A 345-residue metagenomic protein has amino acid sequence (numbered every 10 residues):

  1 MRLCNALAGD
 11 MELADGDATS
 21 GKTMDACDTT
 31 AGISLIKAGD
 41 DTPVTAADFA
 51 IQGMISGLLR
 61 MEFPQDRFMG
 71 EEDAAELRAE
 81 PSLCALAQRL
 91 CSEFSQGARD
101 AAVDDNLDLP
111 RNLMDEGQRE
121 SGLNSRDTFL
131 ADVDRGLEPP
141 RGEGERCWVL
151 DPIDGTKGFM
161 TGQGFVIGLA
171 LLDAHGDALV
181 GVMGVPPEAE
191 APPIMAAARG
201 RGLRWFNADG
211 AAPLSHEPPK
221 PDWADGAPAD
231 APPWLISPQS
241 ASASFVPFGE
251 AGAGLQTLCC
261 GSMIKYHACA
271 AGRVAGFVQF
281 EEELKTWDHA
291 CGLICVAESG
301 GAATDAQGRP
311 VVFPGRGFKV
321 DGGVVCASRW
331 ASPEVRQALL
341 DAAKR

Functional and structural regions predicted by a protein language model:
M1-I153, Q337: N-terminal subdomain of lithium-sensitive/metallo-dependent phosphomonoesterases centered on the IMPase/IPPase/PAP
C4-L7, D48, L59, F68 (+7 more regions): Residue-level signal for inorganic ion chemistry
L13, A31-L35, L203, G252-C259: Short secondary-structure junctions
T19-S20, E188, A198-R201, A208-R345: An extended, acidic
D48, E71, D151-D154, D173 (+3 more regions): Acidic active-site catalytic centers that drive phospho-/nucleotidyl reactions and related ester hydrolyses
R126-A131, E143-G200: DPxDG-like acidic metal-binding loop motif
